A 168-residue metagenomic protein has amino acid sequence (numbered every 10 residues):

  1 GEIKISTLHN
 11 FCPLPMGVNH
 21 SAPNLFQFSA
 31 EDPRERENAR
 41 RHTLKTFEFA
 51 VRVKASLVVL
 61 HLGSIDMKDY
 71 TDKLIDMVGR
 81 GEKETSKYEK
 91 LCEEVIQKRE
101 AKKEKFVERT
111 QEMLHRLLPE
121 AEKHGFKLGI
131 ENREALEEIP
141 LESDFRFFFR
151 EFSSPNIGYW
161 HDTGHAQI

Functional and structural regions predicted by a protein language model:
G1-H9: Aromatic-lined substrate-binding rim segments of carbohydrate-active enzymes
H9-N19: Aromatic-lined carbohydrate-binding surfaces of glycoside hydrolases
G17-H161: Active-site acidic/histidine proton-transfer and metal-coordination neighborhood in alpha/beta enzyme cores
